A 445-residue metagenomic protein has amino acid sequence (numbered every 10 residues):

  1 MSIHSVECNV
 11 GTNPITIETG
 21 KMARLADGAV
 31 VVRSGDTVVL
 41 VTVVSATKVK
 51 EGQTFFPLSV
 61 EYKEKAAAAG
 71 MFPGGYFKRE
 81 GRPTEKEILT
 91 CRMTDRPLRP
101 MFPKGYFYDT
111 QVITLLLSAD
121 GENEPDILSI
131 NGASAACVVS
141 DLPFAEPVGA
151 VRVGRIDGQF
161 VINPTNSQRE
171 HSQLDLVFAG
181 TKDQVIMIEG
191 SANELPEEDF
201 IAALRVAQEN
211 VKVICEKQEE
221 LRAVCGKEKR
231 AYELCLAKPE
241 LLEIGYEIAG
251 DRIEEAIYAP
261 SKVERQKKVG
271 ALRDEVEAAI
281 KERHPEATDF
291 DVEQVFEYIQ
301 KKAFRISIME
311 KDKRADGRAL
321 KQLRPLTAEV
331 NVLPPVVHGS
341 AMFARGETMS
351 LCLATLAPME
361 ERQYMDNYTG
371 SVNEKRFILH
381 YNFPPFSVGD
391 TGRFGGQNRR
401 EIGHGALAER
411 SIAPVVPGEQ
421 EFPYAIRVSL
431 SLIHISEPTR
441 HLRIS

Functional and structural regions predicted by a protein language model:
M1-A46, K50, E233-V372: Extended amphipathic alpha-helical scaffolds
I3-H4, C8, N13, D27 (+13 more regions): Alpha/propeptide regions of enzymes that mature by internal proteolysis
D27-T110, L116, D120-N123, K182 (+2 more regions): Glycine-rich, flexible beta-strand/loop modules in the N-terminal catalytic cores of phosphate-handling
M93, P97, A136, V206 (+13 more regions): Generic, well-ordered alpha-helical scaffold segments in large soluble proteins
K104-T110, A145-P147, I214-Y232, V263-E264 (+3 more regions): Flexible, glycine/charged-enriched surface loops at secondary-structure junctions
D141-I257: Mobile "lid/hinge" segments at catalytic clefts and subdomain interfaces of large enzymes
I433-H434, P438-I444: Single conserved hydrophobic/aromatic residue that forms the stacking wall/gate of nucleotide- or nucleobase-binding
